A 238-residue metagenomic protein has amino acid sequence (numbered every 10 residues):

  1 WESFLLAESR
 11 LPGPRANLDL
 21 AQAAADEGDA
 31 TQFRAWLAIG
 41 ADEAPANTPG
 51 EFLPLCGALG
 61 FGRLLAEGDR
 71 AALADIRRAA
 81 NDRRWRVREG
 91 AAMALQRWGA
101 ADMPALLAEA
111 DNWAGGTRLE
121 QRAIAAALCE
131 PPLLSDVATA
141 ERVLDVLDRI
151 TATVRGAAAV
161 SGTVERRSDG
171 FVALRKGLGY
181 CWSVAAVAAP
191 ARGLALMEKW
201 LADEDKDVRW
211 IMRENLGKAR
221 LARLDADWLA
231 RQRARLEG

Functional and structural regions predicted by a protein language model:
W1-E67, I211-G238: N-terminal alpha-helical scaffold/docking segments in eukaryotic complex subunits
W1-L6, G28-A41, A66-R78, A100-N112 (+3 more regions): Amphipathic alpha-helical scaffolding segments comprising HEAT/armadillo-like alpha-solenoid repeats
E2, N17-A21, A58, A91-A92 (+4 more regions): Hydrophobic core positions within HEAT/HEAT-like alpha-solenoid repeats
L18, E51, L55, R88-E89 (+3 more regions): Alpha-solenoid HEAT/ARM repeat scaffold
A24, G28, F61-G68, L95-G99 (+6 more regions): Alpha-solenoid repeat junctions
A41-N47, A152-R175: Acidic, Ser/Thr- and Gly/Pro-rich intrinsically disordered linkers and low-complexity segments that flank or connect
P49-G50, R83-R84, G116-L119, G170-F171 (+1 more regions): Short inter-helical turns and helix N-cap capping residues of alpha-solenoid HEAT/ARM repeat scaffolds
C56-D102: Hydrophobic alpha-helical segments and helix pairs
